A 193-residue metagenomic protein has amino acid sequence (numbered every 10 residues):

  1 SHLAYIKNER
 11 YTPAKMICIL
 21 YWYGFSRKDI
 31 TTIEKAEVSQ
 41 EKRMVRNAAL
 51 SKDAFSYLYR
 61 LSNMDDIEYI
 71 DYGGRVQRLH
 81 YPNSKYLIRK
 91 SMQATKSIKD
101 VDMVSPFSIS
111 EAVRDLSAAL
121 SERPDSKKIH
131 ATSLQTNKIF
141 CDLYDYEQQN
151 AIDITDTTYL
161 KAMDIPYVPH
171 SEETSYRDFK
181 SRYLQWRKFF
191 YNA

Functional and structural regions predicted by a protein language model:
S1-A4, S39-M44, S121-S126: Short, Lys/Arg-enriched N-terminal segment that forms or immediately precedes the first helix of a structured domain
S1-R27: Basic, Lys/Arg- and aromatic-enriched nucleic-acid-binding interface segment
H2, I30-K35, D156: Alpha-helical repeat scaffolds
R10-P13, S26, R46, H130-K138: Short, cationic motifs built from Arg/Lys/His that form the positively charged side of catalytic pockets
I19, T32, C141: DNA-binding alpha-helical recognition surfaces that contact promoter or target DNA
T32-D66: Conserved tyrosine-mediated DNA breakage-rejoining catalytic core shared by Y-recombinases
L58-S126: Active-site/catalytic core of tyrosine-dependent DNA strand-transfer enzymes
S110-K161, I165-A193: Short, basic (Lys/Arg/His-rich) helix/loop patches that form interaction surfaces in the mid-to-C-terminal regions
